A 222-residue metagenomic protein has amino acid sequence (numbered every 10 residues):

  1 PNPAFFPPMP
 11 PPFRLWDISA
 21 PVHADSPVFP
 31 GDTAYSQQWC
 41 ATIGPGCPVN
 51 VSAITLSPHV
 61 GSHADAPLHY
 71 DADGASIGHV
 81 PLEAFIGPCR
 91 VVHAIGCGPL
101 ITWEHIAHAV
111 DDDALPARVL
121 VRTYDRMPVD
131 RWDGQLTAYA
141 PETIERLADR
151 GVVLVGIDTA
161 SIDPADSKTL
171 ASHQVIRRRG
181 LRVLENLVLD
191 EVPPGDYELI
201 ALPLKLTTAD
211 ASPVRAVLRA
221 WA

Functional and structural regions predicted by a protein language model:
N2-A222: Active-/binding-site microenvironments in catalytic and ligand-binding cores
